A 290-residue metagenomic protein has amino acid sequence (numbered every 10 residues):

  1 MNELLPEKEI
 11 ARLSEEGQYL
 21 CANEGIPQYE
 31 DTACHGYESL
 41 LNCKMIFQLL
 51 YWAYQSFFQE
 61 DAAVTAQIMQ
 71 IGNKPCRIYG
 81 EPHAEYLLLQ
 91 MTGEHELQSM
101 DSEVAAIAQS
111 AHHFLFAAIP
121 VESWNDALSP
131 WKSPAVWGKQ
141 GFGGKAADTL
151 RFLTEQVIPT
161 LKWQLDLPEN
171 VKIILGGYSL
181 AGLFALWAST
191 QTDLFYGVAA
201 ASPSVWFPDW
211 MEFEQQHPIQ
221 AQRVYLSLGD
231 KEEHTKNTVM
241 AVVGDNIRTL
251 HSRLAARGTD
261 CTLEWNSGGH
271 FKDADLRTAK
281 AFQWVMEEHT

Functional and structural regions predicted by a protein language model:
Y19, Y29-D31: Alpha-helix boundary/capping motif
F47-Y86, F114: A domain-start/cap signature at the N-terminus of enzymes
E85-Q156, T160-D166: Serine-hydrolase catalytic machinery in alpha/beta-hydrolase-like enzymes
L167-G176: Alpha/beta-hydrolase fold nucleophile elbow
G177, A181: Gly/Ala-rich beta-loop-alpha elbow adjacent to hydrolase catalytic centers
G182-Q191: Short glycine-enriched nucleophile-adjacent loop and the immediately C-terminal alpha-helix near the catalytic center
A200-W206: Active-site nucleophile loop of the alpha/beta-hydrolase fold
W206-G269: The feature captures the conserved acid-bearing segment of alpha/beta-hydrolase catalytic domains
